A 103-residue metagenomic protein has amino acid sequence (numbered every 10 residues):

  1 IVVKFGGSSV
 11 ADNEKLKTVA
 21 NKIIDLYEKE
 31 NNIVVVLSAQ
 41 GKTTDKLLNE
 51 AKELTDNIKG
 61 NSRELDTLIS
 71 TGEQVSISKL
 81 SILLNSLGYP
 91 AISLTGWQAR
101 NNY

Functional and structural regions predicted by a protein language model:
I1-Y103: Nucleotide/pyrophosphate-binding catalytic subdomain
